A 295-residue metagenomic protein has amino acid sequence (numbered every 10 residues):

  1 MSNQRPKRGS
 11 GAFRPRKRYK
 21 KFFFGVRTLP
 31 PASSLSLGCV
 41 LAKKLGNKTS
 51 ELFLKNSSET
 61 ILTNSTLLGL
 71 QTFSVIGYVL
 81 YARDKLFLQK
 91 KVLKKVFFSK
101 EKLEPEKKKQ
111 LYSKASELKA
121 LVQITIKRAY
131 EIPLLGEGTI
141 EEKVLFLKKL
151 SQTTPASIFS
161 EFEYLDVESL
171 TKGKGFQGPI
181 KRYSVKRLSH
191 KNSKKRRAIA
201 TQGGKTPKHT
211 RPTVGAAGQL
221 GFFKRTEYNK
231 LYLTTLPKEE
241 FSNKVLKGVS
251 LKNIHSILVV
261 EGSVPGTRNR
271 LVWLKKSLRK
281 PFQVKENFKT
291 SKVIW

Functional and structural regions predicted by a protein language model:
M1-W295: Extended basic (Lys/Arg/His-rich) segments that typically form rRNA-contacting surfaces in ribosomal proteins
